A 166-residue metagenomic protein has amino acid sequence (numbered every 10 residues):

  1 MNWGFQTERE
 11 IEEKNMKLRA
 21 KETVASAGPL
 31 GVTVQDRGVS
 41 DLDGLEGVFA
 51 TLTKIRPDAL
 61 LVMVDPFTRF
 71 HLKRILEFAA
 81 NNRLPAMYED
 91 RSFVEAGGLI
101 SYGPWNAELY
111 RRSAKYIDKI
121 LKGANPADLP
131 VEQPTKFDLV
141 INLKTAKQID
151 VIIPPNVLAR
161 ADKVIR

Functional and structural regions predicted by a protein language model:
M1-R166: Short hydrophobic alpha-helices and adjacent helix-cap/hinge residues
